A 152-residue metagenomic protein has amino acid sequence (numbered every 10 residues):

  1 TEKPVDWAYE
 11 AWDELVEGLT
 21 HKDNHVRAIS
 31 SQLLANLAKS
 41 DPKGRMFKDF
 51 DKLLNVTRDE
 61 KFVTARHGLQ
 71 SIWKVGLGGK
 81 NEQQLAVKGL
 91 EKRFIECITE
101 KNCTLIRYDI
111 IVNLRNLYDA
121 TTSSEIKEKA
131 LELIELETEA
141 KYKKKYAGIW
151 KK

Functional and structural regions predicted by a protein language model:
T1-E2, A35, W73-K74, I111-R115 (+2 more regions): Structural signature of alpha-helical solenoid repeat scaffolds
T1-K43: A glycine-rich, hydrophobic loop/mini-helix early in the fold
V5-G18, K43-V56, K80-I95, S123-E132: Amphipathic alpha-helical scaffolding segments comprising HEAT/armadillo-like alpha-solenoid repeats
K22-N24, E60-F62, I98-C103, S123 (+1 more regions): Short inter-helical turns and helix N-cap capping residues of alpha-solenoid HEAT/ARM repeat scaffolds
R27, A65, Q83, C103 (+3 more regions): Residue-level detector of extended alpha-helical repeat arrays and alpha-solenoid scaffolds
S30-L33, G68, A86, I106-I110 (+2 more regions): Conserved hydrophobic register position within alpha-solenoid helical repeats
I95-D109, L114: Acidic, Ser/Thr- and Gly/Pro-rich intrinsically disordered linkers and low-complexity segments that flank or connect
L133-K152: Eukaryote-biased recognition of C-terminal alpha-helical segments
